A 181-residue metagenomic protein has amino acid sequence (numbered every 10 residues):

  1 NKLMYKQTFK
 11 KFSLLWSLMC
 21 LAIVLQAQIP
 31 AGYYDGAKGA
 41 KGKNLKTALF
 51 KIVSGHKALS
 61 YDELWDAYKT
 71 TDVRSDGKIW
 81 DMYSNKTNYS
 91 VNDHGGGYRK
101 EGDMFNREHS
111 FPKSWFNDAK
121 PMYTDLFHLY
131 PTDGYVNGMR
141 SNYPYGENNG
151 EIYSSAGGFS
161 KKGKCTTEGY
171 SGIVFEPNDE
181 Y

Functional and structural regions predicted by a protein language model:
N1-K10: N-terminal secretory signal peptides that target proteins for export/translocation
K6, L25-A27: Intrinsically disordered, low-complexity regions enriched in polar/acidic and amide residues
S13-V24: Bacterial N-terminal signal peptides
A27-T87: N-terminal module-boundary/linker segments of secreted carbohydrate-active enzymes
D81, K86-M104: Short, His- and charge-rich active-site/binding loops that engage polyanionic ligands
G97-Y181: Domain-level detector of nuclease and nuclease-like folds in predominantly extracellular/periplasmic contexts
